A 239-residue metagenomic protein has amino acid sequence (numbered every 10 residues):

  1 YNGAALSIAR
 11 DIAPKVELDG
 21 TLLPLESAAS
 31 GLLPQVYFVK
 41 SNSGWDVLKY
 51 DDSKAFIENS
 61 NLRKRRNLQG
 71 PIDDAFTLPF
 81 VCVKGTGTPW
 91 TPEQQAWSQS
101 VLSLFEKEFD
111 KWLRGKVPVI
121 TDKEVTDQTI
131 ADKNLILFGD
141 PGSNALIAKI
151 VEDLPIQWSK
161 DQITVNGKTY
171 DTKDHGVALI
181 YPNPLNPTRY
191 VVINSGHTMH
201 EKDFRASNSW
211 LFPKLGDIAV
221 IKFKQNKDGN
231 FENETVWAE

Functional and structural regions predicted by a protein language model:
Y1-E239: Solvent-exposed alpha-helical segments and adjacent loops that form catalytic or protein-interaction surfaces
